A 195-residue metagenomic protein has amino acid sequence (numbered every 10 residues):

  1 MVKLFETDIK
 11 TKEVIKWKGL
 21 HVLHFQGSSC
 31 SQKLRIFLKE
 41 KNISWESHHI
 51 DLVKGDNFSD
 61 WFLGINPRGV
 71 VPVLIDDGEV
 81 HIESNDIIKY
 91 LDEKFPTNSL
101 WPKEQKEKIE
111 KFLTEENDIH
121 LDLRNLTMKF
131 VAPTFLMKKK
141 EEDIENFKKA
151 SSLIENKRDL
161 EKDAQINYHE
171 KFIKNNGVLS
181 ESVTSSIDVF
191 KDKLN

Functional and structural regions predicted by a protein language model:
M1-R158: GST-like domain detector, emphasizing the conserved glutathione-binding G-site in the N-terminal thioredoxin-like
F58, Q105, I119, Q165 (+1 more regions): Alpha-helical structural motif
F147-N175: A solvent-exposed, charged loop/short amphipathic helix patch at secondary-structure junctions
H169-N195: A mid-sequence, solvent-exposed acidic-amphipathic segment
